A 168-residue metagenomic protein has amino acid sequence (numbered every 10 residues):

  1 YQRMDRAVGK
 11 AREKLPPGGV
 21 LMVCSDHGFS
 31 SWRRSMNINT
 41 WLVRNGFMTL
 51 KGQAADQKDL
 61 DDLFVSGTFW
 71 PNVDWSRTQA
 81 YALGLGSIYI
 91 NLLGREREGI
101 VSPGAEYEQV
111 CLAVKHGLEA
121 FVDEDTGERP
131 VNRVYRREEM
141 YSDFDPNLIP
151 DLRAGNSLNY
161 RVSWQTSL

Functional and structural regions predicted by a protein language model:
Y1-D5: Active-site-proximal segments of metal-dependent phosphoesterases and phosphodiesterases across multiple
A7-S167: Secreted, luminal/periplasmic, and some membrane-associated catalytic domains that remodel anionic oxygen-ester
